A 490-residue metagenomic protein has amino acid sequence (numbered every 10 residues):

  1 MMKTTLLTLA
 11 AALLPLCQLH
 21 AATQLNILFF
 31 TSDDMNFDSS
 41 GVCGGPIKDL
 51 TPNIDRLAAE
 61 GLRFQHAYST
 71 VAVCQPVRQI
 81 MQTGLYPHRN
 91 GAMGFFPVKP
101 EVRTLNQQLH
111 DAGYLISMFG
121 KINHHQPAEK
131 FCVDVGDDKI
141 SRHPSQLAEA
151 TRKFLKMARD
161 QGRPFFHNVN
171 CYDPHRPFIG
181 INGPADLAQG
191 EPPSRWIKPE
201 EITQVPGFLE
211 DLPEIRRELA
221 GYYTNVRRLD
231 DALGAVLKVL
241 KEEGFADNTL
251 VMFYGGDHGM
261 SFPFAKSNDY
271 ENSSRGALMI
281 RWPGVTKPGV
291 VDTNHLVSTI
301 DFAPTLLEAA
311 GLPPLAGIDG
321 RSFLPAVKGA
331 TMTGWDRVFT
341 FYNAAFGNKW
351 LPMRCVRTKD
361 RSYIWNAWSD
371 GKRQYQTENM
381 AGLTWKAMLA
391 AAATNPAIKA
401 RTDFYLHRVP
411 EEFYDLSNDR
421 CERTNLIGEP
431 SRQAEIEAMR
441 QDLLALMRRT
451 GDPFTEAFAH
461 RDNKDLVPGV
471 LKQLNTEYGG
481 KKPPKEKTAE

Functional and structural regions predicted by a protein language model:
M1-L9: Bacterial N-terminal signal peptides that target proteins for export
L13, L19-E412, R420-Q441, A445 (+2 more regions): Formylglycine-dependent sulfatase
R448-G451: Short arginine-rich
A459-N463: A glycine-rich phosphate-binding loop feature that marks nucleotide/adenosyl-phosphate handling sites
L466-P468: Short, amphipathic C-terminal "tail helix"
